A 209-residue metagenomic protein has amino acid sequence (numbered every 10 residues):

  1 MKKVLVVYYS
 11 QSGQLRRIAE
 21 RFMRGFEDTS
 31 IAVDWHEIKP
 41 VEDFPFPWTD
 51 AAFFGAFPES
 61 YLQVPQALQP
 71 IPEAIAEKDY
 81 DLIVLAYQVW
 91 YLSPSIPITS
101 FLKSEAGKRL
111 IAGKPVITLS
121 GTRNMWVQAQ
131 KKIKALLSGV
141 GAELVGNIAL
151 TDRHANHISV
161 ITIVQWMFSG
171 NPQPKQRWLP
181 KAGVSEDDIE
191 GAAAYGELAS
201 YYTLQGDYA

Functional and structural regions predicted by a protein language model:
M1-Y87, L92-P97, K103, G107 (+2 more regions): N-terminal beta1-alpha1-beta2 submodule of the flavodoxin-like/Rossmannoid cofactor-binding fold
I18, P94, A129-I133, D188-G191 (+1 more regions): Internal, well-ordered alpha-helical segments in soluble enzyme and binding-protein domains
W35-P47, N147-I148, D152-I161: Short, solvent-exposed beta-strand-terminating loops
F57-E59, L136-E143, I163-Q176: A polyampholytic, Gly/Pro-enriched intrinsically disordered region
Y87, S120-R123, A182: Second-shell loop/turn segments in exported
P115-I158: Short, glycine-/small-residue-rich phosphate/pyrophosphate-handling segment
H154-A209: Glycine-rich phosphate/pyrophosphate-binding loop and the adjoining helix
